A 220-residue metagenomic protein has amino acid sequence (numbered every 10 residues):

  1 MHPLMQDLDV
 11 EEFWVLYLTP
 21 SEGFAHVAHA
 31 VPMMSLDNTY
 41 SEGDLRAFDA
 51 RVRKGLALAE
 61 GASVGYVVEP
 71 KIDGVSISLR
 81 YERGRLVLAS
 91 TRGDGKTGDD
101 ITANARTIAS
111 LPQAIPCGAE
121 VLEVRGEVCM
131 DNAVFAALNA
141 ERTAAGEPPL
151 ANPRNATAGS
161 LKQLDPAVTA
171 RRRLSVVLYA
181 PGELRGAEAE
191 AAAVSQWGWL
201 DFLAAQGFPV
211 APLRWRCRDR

Functional and structural regions predicted by a protein language model:
M1-R220: RNA/tRNA-interacting regions in translation and RNA-turnover enzymes
